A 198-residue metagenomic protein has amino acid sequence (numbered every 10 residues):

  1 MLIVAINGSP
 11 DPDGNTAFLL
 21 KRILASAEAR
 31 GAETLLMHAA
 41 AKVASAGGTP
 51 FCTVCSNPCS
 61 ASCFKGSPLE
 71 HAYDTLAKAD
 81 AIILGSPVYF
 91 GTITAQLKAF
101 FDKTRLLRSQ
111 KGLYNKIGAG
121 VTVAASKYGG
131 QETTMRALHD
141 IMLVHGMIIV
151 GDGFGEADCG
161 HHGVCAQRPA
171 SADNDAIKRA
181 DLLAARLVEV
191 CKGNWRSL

Functional and structural regions predicted by a protein language model:
M1-S109, G155-L198: N-terminal beta1-alpha1-beta2 submodule of the flavodoxin-like/Rossmannoid cofactor-binding fold
A95, S109-D158: Short, glycine-/small-residue-rich phosphate/pyrophosphate-handling segment
